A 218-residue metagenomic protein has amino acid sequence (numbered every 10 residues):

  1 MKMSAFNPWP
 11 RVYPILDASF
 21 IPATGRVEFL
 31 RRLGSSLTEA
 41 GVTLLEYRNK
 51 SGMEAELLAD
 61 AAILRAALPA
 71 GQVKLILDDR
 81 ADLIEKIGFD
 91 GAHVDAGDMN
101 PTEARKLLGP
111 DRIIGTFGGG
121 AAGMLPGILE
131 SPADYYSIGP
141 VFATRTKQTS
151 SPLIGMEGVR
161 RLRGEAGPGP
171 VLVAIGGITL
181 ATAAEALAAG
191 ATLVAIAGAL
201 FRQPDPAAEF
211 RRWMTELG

Functional and structural regions predicted by a protein language model:
M1-H93, D98-M99, K106-D134, I154-E157 (+4 more regions): Conserved N-terminal beta1-alpha1 strand-loop-helix module at the mouth
T146-Q148: Glycine/threonine-rich flexible loop motifs
S151: Recognition helix of helix-turn-helix/homeodomain-like DNA-binding domains that insert into the DNA major groove
